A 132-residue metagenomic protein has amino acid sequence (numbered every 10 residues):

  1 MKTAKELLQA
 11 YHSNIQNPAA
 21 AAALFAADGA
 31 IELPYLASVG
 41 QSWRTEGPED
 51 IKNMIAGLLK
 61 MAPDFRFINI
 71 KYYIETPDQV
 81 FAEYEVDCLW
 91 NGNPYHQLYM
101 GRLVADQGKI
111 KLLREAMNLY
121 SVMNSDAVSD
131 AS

Functional and structural regions predicted by a protein language model:
M1-A4, G40-P48, H96-G101, V128-S132: Charged, low-complexity, helix/coiled-coil-prone segments
M1-D28: Short acidic-aromatic low-complexity motifs
M1-K2, I31, S38, E83: General secondary-structure edge motif
E6-I15, V39-S42, A56-K60, E83: Short, mixed-charge, low-aromatic patches
Y11, A21-A22, G29, G47 (+4 more regions): Hydrophobic pocket/interface hotspot
A26-T76: A solvent-exposed, acidic/Ser-Thr-rich amphipathic alpha-helical stretch
A56-S132: A beta-strand edge to alpha-helix "cap/lid" segment located at domain peripheries
